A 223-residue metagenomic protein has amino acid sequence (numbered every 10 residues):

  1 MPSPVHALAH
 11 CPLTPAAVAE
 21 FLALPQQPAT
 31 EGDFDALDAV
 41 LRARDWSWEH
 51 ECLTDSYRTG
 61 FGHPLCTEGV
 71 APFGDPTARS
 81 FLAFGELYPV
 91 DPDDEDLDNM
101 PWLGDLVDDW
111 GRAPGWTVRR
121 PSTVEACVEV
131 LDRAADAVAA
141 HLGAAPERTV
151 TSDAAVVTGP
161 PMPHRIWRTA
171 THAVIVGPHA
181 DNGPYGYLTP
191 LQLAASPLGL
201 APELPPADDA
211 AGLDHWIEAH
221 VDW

Functional and structural regions predicted by a protein language model:
M1-M162, H179-W223: Short helix/turn-capping signatures at newly exposed starts of structured segments
I166-T171: Active-site beta-strand termini and strand-to-loop segments that position acidic
V174-I175: Short, isolated positions in well-ordered beta-strands
